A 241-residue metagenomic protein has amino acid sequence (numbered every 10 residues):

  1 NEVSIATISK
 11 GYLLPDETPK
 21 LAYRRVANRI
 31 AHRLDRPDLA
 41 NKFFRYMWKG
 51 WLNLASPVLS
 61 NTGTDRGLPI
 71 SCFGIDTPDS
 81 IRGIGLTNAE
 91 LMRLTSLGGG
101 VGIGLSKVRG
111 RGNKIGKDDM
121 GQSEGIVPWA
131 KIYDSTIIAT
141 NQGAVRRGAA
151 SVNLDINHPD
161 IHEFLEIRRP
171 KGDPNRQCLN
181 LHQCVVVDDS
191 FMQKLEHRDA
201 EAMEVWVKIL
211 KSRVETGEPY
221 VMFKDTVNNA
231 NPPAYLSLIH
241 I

Functional and structural regions predicted by a protein language model:
N1-I239: Extended catalytic cores of very large enzyme megasubunits
